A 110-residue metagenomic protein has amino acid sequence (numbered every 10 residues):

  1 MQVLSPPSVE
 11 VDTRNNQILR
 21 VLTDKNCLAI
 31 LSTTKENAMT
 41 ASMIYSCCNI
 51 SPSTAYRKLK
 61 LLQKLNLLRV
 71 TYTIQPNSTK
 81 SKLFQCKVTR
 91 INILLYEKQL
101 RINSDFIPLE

Functional and structural regions predicted by a protein language model:
Q2-L19: Short, Lys/Arg-enriched N-terminal segment that forms or immediately precedes the first helix of a structured domain
R20-C27: Short helix-coil-helix linker/hinge
C27, E36-T40: Short capping segments at the starts of secondary-structure elements
M43-N49: A short acidic, leucine-rich amphipathic alpha-helix
S46, Q63-K64: Alpha-helical residues within the helix-turn-helix
N66, Y72: Glycine-centered, phosphate/nucleic-acid-interacting loop/turn motifs that mediate DNA/RNA or nucleotide
P76-E110: Conserved segment of winged-helix/HTH DNA-binding domains
